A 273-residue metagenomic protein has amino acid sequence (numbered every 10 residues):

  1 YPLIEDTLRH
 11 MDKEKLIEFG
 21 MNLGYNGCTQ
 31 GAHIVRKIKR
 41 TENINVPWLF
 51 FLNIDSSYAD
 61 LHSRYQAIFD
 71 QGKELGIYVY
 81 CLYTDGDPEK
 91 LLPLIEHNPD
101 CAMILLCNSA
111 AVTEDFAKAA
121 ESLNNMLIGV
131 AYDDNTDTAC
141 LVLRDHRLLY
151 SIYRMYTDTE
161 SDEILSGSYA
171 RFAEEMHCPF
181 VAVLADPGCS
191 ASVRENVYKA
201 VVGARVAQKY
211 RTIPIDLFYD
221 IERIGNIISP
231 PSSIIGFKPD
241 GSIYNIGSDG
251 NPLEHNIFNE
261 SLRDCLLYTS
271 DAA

Functional and structural regions predicted by a protein language model:
Y1-N53, E74: N-terminal [4Fe-4S]-dependent radical SAM core
L49-D60, G72-E89, N98-D137, L143 (+2 more regions): Core AdoMet radical
I54, V79, N135-S229, I234-D240: Conserved C-terminal portion of the radical SAM core fold that forms the substrate/S-adenosylmethionine-binding
R64-F69, L165-Y169: Short, acidic/polar
Y65, K90-L92: Leucine-rich repeat
F237-L262: Long, low-complexity regulatory tails in eukaryotic proteins
Y268-A273: Conserved small/polar residues in nucleotide/adenosyl-binding loops
